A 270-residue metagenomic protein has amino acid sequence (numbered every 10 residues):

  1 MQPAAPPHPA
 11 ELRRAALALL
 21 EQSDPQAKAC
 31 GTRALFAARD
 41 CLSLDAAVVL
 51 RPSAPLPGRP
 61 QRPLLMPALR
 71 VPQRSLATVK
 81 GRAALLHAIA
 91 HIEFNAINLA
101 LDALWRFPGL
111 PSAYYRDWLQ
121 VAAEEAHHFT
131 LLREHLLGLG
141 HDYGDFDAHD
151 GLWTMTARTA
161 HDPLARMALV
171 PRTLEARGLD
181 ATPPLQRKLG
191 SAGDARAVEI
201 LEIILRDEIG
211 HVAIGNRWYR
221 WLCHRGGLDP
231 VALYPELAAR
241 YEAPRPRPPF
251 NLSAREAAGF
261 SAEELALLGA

Functional and structural regions predicted by a protein language model:
M1-A270: Non-heme di-metal
